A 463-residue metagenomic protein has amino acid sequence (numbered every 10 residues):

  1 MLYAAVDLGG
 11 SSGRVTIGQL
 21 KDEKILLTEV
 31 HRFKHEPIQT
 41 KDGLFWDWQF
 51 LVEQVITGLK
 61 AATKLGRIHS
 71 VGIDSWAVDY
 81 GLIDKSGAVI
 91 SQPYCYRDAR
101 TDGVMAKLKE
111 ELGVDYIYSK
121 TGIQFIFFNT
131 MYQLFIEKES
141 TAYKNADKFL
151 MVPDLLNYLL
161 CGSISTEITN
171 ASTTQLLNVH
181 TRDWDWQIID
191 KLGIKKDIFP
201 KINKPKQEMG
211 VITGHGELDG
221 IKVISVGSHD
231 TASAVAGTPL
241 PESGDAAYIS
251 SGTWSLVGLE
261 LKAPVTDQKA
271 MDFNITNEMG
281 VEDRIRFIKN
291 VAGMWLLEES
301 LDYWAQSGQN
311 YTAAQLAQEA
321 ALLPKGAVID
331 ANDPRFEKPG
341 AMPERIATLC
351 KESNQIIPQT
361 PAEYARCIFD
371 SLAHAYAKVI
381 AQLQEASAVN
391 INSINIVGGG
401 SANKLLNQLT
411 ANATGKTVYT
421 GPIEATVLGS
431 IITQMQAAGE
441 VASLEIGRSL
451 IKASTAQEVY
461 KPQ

Functional and structural regions predicted by a protein language model:
M1-S91, S119, N145, E217-V223 (+2 more regions): N-terminal glycine/serine-rich phosphate-binding loop of ATP-dependent small-molecule kinases, especially carbohydrate
A4-A5, I17, K109-T121, I126 (+8 more regions): Active-site core segments that coordinate phosphate-bearing ligands/cofactors across diverse enzyme families
F50-T63, T181-Q187, A375-Q382: Short, well-ordered amphipathic alpha-helical segments that serve as non-catalytic structural scaffolds within diverse
K60-C95, T121-F128, N157-N178, N203-K204 (+1 more regions): Short beta-strand-loop/turn "lid" adjacent to the catalytic site in phosphate-handling enzymes
R67-S75, K148, K201, A386-G398: Short glycine-rich phosphate-binding loop at a beta-alpha junction
D74-A77, P205-Q207, S251-W254, S393-S401: Glycine-rich beta-strand-to-loop/alpha-helix junction loops that act as flexible
D98: Carbohydrate-associated surface elements
I189-Q207, I431: A conserved helix-loop-beta module that forms one wall/lid of the active-site cleft in ATP-utilizing catalytic domains
